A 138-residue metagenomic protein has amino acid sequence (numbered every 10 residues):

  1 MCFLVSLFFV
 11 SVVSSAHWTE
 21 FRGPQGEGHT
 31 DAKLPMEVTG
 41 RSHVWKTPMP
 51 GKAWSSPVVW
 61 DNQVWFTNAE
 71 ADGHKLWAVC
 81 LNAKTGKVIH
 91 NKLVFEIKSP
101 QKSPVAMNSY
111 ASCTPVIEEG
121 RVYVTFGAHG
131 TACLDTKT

Functional and structural regions predicted by a protein language model:
C2-S11: Bacterial N-terminal signal peptides
V13-T138: Noncatalytic, solvent-exposed loop/strand surfaces of beta-propeller-type extracellular/periplasmic domains
